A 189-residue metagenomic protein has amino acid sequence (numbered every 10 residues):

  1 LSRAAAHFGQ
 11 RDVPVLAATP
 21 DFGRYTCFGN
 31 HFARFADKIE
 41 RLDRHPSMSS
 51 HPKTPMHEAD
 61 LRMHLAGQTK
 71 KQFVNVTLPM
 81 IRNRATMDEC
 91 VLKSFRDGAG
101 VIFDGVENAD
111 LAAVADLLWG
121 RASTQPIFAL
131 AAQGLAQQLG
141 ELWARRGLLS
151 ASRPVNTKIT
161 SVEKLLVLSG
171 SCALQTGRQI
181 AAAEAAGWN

Functional and structural regions predicted by a protein language model:
S2-L111: Cap/lid and interdomain-hinge subdomains that line or gate substrate/regulatory clefts in soluble alpha/beta enzymes
R3-A6, T19-P20, S94-F95, A99-S150: …; additionally, a secondary subgroup of soluble metalloenzymes is captured
R24-F32, M87, A113-L117, G140-A144 (+1 more regions): Short acidic, glycine/serine/threonine-rich loops at helix termini
M56-D60, A85-T86, V106-A113, L130 (+3 more regions): Conserved active-site and cofactor/substrate-binding residues in soluble primary-metabolism enzymes
W119-W188: Acidic, glycine-rich loop-and-beta core segments that form the ion-binding/anion-interacting portion of active sites
